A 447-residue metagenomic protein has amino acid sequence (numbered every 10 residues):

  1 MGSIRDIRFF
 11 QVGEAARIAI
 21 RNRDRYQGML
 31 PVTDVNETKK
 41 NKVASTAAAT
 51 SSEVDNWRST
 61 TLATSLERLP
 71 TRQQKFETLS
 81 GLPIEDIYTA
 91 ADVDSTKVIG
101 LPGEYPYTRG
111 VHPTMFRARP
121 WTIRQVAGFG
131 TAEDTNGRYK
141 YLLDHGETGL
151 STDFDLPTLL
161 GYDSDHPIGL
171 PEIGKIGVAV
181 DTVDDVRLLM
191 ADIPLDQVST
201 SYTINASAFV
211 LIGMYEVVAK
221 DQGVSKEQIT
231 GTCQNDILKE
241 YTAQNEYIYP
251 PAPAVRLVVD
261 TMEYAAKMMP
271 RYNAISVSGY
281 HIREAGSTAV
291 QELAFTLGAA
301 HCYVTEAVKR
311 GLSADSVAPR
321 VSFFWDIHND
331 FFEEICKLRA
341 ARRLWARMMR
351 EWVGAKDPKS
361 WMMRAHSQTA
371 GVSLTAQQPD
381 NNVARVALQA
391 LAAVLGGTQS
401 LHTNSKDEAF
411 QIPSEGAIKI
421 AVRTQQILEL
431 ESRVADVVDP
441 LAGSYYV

Functional and structural regions predicted by a protein language model:
F9-F10, Y26: Aromatic (phenylalanine/tyrosine) cluster motif
A19-P31: Short, Lys/Arg-enriched N-terminal segments with co-localized hydrophobic residues within the first ~10-30 amino acids
L30-H328, E333, W352, K359-H366 (+2 more regions): Catalytic alpha/beta active-site cores
L211-G213, G286-A294, H328-A340, T369-V383 (+2 more regions): Short glycine/threonine-rich loop-to-helix capping motif typified by GTGT followed within a few residues by an Asp-Pro
Q378-T398, K419-Q425: Catalytic-core region of carbohydrate-active enzymes that cleave or remodel glycosidic bonds
Q399-V447: Active-site or pore-adjacent capping/gating segments
